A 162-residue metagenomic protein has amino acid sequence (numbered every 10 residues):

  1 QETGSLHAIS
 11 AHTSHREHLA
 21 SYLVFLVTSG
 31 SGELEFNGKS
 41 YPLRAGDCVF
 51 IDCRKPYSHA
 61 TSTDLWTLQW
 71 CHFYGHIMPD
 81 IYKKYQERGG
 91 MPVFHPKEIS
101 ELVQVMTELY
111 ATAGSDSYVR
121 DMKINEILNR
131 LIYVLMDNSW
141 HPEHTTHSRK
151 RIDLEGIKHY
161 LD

Functional and structural regions predicted by a protein language model:
Q1, V27, K123, R149-D162: Short, intrinsically disordered, charge-balanced linker/junction segments flanking boundaries in proteins
E2-R88: N-terminal regulatory/effector-sensing and dimerization cores that precede helix-turn-helix DNA-binding domains
R16-L19, T146-K150: Residue-level marker of regulatory loop/turn positions in helix-turn-helix DNA-binding domains and in histidine
F36-N37, V105, D162: A general secondary-structure boundary signal
I81-T146, E155-H159: Amphipathic alpha-helical segments enriched in hydrophobic/aromatic residues interleaved with Lys/Arg
